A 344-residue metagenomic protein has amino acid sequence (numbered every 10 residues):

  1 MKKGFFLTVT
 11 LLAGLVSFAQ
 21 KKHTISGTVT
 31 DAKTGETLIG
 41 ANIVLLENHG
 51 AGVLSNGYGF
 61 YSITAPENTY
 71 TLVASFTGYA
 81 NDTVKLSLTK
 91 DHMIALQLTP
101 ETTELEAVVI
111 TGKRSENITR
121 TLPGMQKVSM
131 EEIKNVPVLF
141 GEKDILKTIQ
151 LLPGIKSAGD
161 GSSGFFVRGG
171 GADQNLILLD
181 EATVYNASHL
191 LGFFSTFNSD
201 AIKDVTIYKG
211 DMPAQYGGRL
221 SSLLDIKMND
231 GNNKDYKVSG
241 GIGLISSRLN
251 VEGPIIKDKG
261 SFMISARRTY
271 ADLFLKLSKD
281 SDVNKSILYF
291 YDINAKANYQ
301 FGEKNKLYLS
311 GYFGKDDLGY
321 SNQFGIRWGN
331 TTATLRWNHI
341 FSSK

Functional and structural regions predicted by a protein language model:
M1-S26, I43: Bacterial Sec-dependent N-terminal signal peptides
A19-A107: Periplasm-facing N-terminal accessory domains of Gram-negative outer-membrane beta-barrel systems
A80, H92, T111, E116 (+3 more regions): Periplasmic N-terminal accessory/gating domains of Gram-negative outer-membrane beta-barrel systems
A80, S115, A172, V184 (+6 more regions): Structural signature of outer-membrane beta-barrel domains
A95, A107, L146, G164 (+7 more regions): Membrane-embedded beta-strand positions in outer-membrane beta-barrel channels/transporters
D144, Q150, S162, G192 (+6 more regions): Transmembrane beta-barrel architecture of outer-membrane proteins
G192-S195, K203-P213, S222-G253, S261-R268 (+2 more regions): Short strand-turn segments of transmembrane beta-barrel domains in outer membranes, especially the first one or two
G243-R268, S281-D317, R327-K344: Transmembrane beta-barrel wall of Gram-negative outer-membrane proteins
